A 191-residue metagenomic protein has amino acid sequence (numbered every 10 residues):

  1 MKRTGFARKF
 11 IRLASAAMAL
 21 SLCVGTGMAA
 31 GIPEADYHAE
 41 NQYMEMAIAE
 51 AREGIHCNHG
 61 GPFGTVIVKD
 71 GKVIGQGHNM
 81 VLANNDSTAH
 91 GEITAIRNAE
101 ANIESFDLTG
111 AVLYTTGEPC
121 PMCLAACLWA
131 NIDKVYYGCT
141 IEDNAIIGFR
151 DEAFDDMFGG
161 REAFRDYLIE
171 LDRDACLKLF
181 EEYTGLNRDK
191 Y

Functional and structural regions predicted by a protein language model:
K2, F10-A19, G25-G54, P119 (+1 more regions): Zinc-dependent deaminase
I55-H59: Short loop/turn motifs at secondary-structure junctions and domain boundaries
P62-V68: Short beta-strand scaffold segments in enzyme catalytic cores
K69-D70, R97: A cytosolic small-molecule/anion-sensing beta-strand core signal
I74-V81: Short beta->alpha transition motifs characteristic of CBS
V81-T94: A short, polar/charged loop-to-alpha-helix boundary motif
S105-G117: Immediate flanking context of iron-sulfur cluster ligation sites
